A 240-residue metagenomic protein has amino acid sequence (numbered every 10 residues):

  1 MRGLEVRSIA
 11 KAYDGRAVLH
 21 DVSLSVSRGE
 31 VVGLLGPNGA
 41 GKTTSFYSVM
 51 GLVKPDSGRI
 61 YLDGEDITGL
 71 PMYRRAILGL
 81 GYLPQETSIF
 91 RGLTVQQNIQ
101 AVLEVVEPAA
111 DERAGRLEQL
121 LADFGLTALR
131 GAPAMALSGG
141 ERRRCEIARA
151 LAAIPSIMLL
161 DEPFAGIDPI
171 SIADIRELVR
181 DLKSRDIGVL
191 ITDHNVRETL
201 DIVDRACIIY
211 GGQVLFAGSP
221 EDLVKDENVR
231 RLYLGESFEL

Functional and structural regions predicted by a protein language model:
L35-P37: The feature captures the beta-strand-to-loop junction immediately N-terminal to the Walker
D66-E86, A110-A114, S184, P220-N228: ABC ATPase NBD coupling module
Q100, D111-L129, E177-R180: Conserved ABC ATPase "signature" region
P133-L137, E141: Conserved ABC ATPase signature
I154: Conserved catalytic motifs of ABC-family nucleotide-binding domains
M158-E162: Catalytic Walker B motif of ABC-type/P-loop ATPase nucleotide-binding domains
